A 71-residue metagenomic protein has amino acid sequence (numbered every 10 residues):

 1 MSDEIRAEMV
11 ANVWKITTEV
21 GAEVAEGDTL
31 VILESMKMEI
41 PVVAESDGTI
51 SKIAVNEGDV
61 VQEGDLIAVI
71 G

Functional and structural regions predicted by a protein language model:
M1, V20, I70-G71: Generic structural signal for short, solvent-exposed loop/turn connectors between secondary structure elements
M1-N12, I32-E45: Short beta-strand-turn/beta-hairpin segments enriched in glycine/proline and small hydrophobics that form edge-strand
M9, V13-E23, K52-V55: Short histidine-centered loop motifs in beta-beta connectors
I16, A44-G71: Short hydrophobic interaction/assembly module
G21, M38, G58: Surface-exposed, flexible loop/turn segments at secondary-structure boundaries
A25-P41, Q62-G71: Short hydrophobic beta/alpha edge segments that flank linear recognition/processing sites
